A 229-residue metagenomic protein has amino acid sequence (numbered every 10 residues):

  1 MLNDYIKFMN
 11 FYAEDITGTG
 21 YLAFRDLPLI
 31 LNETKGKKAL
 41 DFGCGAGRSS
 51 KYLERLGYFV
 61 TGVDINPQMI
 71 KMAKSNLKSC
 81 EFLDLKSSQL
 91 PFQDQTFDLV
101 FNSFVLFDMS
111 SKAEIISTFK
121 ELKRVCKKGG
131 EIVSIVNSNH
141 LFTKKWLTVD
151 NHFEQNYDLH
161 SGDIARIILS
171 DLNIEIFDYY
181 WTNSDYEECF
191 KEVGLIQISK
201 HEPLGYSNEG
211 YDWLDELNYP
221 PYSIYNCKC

Functional and structural regions predicted by a protein language model:
M1-T34, R48, Y52: Conserved class I S-adenosyl-L-methionine
K37-G45: Conserved class I S-adenosyl-L-methionine
A46-Q89: Class I SAM-dependent methyltransferase SAM/SAH-binding core
S88-V100: A short acidic, Gly/Pro-enriched loop at the edge of an enzyme's catalytic core that lines a small-molecule cofactor
L99-A113: A short SAM/SAH-binding and catalytic strip from SAM-dependent methyltransferases
I116-K128: A short glycine-rich, Lys/Arg-flanked "PGG" loop and its adjoining helix->strand segment in the class I
I132-D163: Conserved class I S-adenosyl-L-methionine
F177-G194, K200: Short alpha-helix
